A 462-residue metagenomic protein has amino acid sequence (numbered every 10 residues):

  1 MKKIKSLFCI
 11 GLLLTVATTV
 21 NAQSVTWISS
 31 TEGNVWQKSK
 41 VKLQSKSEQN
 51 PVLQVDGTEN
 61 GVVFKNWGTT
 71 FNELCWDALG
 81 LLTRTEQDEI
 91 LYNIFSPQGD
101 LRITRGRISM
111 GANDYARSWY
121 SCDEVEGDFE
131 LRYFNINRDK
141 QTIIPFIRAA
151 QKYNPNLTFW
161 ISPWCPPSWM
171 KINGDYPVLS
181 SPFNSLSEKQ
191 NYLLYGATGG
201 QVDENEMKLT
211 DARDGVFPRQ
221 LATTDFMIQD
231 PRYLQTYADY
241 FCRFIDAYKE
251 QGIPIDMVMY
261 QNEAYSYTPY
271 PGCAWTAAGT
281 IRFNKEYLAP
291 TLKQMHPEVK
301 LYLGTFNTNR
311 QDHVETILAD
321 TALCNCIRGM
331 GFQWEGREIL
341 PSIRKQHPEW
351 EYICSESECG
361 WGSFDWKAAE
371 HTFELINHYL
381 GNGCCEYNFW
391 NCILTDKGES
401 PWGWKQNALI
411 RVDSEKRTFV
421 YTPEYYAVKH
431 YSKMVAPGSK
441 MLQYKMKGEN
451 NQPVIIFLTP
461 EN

Functional and structural regions predicted by a protein language model:
M1-S24: Bacterial Sec-dependent N-terminal signal peptides
E32-I255: N-terminal catalytic cores of secreted or lumenal carbohydrate-active enzymes
S47-E59, P145, E286-Y287, N309-D320 (+3 more regions): Alpha-helical scaffolding within the catalytic cores of extracellular/periplasmic polymer-degrading hydrolases
T69, R102, F159, V258 (+3 more regions): Conserved, mostly hydrophobic/aromatic
T70-L74, I108-A112, S162-P166, Y260-A264 (+4 more regions): Active-site-proximal beta-strand/loop segments in catalytic clefts of secreted hydrolases
Y233-S363, E370: Active-site neighborhood of glycoside hydrolase catalytic domains
E351-K433, K440-K447: Aromatic/acidic polysaccharide-binding cleft in carbohydrate-active enzymes
Y444-N462: Carbohydrate-binding surface patches
